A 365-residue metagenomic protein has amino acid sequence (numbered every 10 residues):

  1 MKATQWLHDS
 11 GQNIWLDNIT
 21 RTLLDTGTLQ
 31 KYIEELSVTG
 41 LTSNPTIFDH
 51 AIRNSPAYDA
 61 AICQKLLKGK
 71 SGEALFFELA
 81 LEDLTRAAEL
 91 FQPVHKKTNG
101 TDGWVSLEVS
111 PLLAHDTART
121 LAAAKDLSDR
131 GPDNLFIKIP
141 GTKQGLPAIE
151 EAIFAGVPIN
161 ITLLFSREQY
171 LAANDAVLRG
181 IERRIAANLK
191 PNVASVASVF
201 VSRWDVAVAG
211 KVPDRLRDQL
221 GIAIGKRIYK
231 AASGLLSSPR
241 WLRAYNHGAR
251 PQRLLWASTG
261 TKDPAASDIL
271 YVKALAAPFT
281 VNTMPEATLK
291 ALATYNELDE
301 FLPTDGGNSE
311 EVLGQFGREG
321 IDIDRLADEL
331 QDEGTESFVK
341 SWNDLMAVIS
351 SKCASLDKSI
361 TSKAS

Functional and structural regions predicted by a protein language model:
M1-G27: N- or domain-start disorder-to-order transition segments that initiate the globular core
N13-W15, T39-T42, D102-S106, N134-K138 (+3 more regions): Structural preference for beta-strand elements that scaffold enzyme active sites
I19-R21, T46, E108-A114, P140-Q144 (+3 more regions): Active-site beta-loop-alpha junctions enriched in small/polar residues
L29, L81-Q92, L121-K125, I149 (+8 more regions): Generic structural signal for well-ordered alpha-helices, preferentially at hydrophobic/aromatic core positions
N44, L107, I137, A152 (+2 more regions): Conserved, mostly hydrophobic/aromatic
I47-I149: Active-site beta->alpha loop and helix N-cap motifs at the rims of alpha/beta catalytic domains
I149, V157-A287: Catalytic alpha/beta core domains of metabolic enzymes, predominantly
G248-A354: Flexible, acidic glycine-rich loops studded with aromatic residues
